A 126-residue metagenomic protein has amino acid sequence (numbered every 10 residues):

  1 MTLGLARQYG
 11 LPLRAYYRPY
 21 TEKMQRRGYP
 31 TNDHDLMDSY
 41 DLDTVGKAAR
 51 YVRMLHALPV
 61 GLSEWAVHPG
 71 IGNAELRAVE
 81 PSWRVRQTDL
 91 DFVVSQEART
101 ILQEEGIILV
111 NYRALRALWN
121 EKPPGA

Functional and structural regions predicted by a protein language model:
M1-V45, H56: Catalytic domains of cell-wall/extracellular-matrix polysaccharide-remodeling enzymes, centered on de-N-acetylation
P12, G61-E64: Structural motif
Q25-G28, D43-G46, N73-R84, P123-P124: Histidine/acidic-residue-rich catalytic or RNA/ligand-binding cores of hydrolases and nuclease-related proteins
M37-V52, Q96, T100-I101: Aromatic-anchored helix/helix-loop segment that forms the rim or "lid" of small-molecule/cofactor binding pockets
Y51-G61: Short amphipathic alpha-helices and their capping/turn segments at secondary-structure boundaries
E64-G72: Short acidic/histidine-rich active-site segments
E80-A126: C-terminal domain-boundary segment and adjacent tail
